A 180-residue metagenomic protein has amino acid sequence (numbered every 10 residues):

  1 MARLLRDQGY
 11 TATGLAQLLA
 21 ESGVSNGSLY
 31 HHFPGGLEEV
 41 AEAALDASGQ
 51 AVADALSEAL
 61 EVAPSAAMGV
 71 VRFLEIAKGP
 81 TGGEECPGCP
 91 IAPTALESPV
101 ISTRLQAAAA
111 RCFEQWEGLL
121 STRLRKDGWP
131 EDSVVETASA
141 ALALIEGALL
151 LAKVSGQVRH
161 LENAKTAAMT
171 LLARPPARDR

Functional and structural regions predicted by a protein language model:
M1-L5, A77, L120, I145: Short hydrophobic clusters on alpha-helical segments that form packing/core surfaces in small helical domains
R3-A43: Helix-turn-helix
A41, M68-R72, G83-R104: Amphipathic alpha-helical segments used for helix-helix packing
D46, L56-P87, A138-A141: Hydrophobic alpha-helical connector segments
A53, G83-P87, I101-G128, E136 (+1 more regions): Amphipathic alpha-helical packing segments from all-alpha helical-bundle domains
M68, A107-A108, K126-L142, R159: All-alpha amphipathic helical-bundle segments outside canonical DNA-binding/catalytic cores that form hydrophobic
P80, T122, L142-R159, L171-R178: Amphipathic C-terminal alpha-helical segment
P90-P93, D132-L151, N163, A167-L171: Hydrophobic alpha-helical segments that form the core of small-molecule binding pockets and/or dimer interfaces
